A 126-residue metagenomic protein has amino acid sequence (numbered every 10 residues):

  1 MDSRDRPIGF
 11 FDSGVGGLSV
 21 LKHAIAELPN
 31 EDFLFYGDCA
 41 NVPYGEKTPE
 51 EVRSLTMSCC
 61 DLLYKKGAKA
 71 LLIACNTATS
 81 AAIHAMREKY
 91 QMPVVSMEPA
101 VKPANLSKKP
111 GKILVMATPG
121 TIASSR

Functional and structural regions predicted by a protein language model:
M1-R126: Non-catalytic structural scaffold of enzyme domains
